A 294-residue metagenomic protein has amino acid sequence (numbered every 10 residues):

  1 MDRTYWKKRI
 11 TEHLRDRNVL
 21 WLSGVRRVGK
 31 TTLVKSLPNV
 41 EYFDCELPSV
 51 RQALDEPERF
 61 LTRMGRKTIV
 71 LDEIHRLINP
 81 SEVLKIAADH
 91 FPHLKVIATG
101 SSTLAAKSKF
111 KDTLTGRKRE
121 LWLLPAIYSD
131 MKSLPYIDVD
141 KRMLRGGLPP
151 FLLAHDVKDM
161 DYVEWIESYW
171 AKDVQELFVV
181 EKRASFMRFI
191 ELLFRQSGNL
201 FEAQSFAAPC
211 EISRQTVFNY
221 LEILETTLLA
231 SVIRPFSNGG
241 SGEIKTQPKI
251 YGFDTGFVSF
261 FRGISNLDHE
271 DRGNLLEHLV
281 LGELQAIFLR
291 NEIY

Functional and structural regions predicted by a protein language model:
M1-L14: Pre-Walker A adenine-sensing motif
L22: Hydrophobic anchor at the beta1->P-loop junction of P-loop NTPases
K30: Conserved lysine of the Walker
L33: Hydrophobic positions on the alpha1 helix immediately C-terminal to the Walker A/P-loop
E41-L71: Short glycine-rich substrate-engagement loop in P-loop NTPases that contacts/grips substrate
S81-L104, D112-T113: Conserved catalytic/switch belt of AAA+ P-loop NTPases
L104-R119, P135-Y136: Short regulatory helix/loop adjacent to the ATP-binding pocket of P-loop NTPases
D156, M160-Y294: Accessory nucleic acid-recognition modules appended to NTPase machines
